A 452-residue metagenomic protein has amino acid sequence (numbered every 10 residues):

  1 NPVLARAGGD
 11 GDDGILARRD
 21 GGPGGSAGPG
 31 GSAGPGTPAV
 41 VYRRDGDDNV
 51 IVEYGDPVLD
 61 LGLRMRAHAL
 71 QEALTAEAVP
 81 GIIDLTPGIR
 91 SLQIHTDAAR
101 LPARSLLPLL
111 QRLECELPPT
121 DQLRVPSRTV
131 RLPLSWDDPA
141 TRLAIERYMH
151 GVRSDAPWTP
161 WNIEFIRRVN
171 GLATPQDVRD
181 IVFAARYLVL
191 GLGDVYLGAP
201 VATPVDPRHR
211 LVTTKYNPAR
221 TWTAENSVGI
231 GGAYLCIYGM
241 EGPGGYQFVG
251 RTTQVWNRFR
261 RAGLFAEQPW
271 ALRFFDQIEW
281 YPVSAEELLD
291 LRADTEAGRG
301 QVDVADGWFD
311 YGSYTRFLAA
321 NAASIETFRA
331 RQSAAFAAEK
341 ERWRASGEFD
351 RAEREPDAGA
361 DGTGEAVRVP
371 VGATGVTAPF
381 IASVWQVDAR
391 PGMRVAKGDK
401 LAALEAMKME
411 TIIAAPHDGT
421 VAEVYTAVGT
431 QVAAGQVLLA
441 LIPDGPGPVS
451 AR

Functional and structural regions predicted by a protein language model:
N1, W280-L288, A402, M407-K408 (+2 more regions): Short, charged beta-turn/beta-strand-edge "cap" motif at the junction between a beta-strand and an adjacent loop
N1-P23, G28-G359, A451: Conserved "landmark" site that anchors the functional core of diverse proteins
T221, A271, G375-A378, D388 (+3 more regions): Residue-level "contact hotspot" at macromolecular interaction interfaces
G229, I278-Y281, A396, A402 (+2 more regions): Hydrophobic beta-strand signal
L264-F265, W385-R394, H417, E423-V428: Short histidine-centered loop motifs in beta-beta connectors
A360-Q386, K400-D418, L441-D444: Short beta-strand-turn/beta-hairpin segments enriched in glycine/proline and small hydrophobics that form edge-strand
A389-G398, A403, T426-A433, G445-P446: Acidic, glycine-anchored pre-beta loop/turn
